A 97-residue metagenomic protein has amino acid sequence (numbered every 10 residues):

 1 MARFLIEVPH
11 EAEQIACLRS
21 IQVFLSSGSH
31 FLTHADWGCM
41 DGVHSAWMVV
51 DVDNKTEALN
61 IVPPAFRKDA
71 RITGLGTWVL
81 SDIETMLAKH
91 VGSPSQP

Functional and structural regions predicted by a protein language model:
M1-P97: Conserved, structured core segments of small domains
